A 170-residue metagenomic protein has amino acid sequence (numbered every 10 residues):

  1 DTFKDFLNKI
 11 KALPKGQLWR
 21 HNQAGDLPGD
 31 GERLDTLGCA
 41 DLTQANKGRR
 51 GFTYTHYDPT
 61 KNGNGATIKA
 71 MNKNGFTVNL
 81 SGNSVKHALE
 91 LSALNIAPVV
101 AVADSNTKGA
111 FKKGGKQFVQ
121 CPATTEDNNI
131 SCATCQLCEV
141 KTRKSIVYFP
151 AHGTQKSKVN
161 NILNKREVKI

Functional and structural regions predicted by a protein language model:
D1-I170: Class I S-adenosyl-L-methionine
